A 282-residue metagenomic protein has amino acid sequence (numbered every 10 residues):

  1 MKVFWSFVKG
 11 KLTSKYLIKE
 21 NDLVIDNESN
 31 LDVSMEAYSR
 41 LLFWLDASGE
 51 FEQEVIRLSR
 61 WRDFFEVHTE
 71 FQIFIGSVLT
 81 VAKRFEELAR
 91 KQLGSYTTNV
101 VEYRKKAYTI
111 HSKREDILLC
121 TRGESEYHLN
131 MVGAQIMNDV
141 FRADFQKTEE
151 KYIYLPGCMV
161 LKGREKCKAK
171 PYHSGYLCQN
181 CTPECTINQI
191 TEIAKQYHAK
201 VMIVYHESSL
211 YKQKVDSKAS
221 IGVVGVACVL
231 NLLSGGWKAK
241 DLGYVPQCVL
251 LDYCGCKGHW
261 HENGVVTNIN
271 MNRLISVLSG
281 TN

Functional and structural regions predicted by a protein language model:
M1-P156: Electropositive, gly/pro-rich neighborhoods at or near active sites that engage anionic ligands
N130-Q135, Q179-N188, M271-N272: Well-ordered, non-membrane alpha-helical segments in soluble/globular domains
V132, Y154-P156, M202-E207, V224-V229: Short His-Asn-centered micro-motif
R142-K200: Redox- and metal-dependent alpha/beta enzyme cores, enriched for Fe-S-associated oxidoreductases and cofactor-handling
E150, S220-V223: Local beta-strand N-terminus motif with an aromatic residue
Q189, H206-D216, N231-S234: A short, acidic, amphipathic alpha-helical segment used as a generic capping/interface helix at domain edges
A194-A199, V215-I221: Short, surface-exposed connector motifs at secondary-structure boundaries
S217-K218, V226-N282: C-terminal functional extensions of proteins
